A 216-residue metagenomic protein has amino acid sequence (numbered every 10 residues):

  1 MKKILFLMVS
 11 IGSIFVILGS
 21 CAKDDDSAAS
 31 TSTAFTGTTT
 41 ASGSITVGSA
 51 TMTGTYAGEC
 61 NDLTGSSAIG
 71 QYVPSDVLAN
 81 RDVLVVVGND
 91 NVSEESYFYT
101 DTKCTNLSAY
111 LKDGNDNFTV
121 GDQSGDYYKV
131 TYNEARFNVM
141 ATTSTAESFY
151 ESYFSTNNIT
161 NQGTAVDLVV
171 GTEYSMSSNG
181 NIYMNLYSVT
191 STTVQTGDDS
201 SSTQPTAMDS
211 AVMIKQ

Functional and structural regions predicted by a protein language model:
K3-I4, S13-T51, M213-Q216: Bacterial Sec-dependent N-terminal signal peptides
L5-F6, A207: Intrinsically disordered, low-complexity segments enriched in glycine/proline and serine/threonine
V9: Aromatic (Trp/Tyr) and acidic
S13, V194-Q195: Short, highly charge-biased, low-complexity peptide segments
C21, S27-A28, T33, T40 (+8 more regions): Residue-level detector of intrinsically disordered, flexible termini and proteolytic processing junctions
T33-T100: Short N-terminal edge-element motif at the start of the domain
N61-Q71, V85-S191, D198, Q204-Q216: Contiguous, well-ordered beta-strand patches that form the walls/edges of small beta-barrel/beta-sandwich domains
